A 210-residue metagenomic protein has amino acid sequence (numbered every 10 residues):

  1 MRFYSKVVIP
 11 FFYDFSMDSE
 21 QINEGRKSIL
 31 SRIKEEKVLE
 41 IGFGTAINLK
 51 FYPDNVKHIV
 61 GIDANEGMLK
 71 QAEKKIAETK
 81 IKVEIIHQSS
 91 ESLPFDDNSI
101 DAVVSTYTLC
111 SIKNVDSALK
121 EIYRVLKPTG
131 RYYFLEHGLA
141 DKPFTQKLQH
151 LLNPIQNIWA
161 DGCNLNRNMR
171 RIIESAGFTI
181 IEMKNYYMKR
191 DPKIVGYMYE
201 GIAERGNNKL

Functional and structural regions predicted by a protein language model:
M17-K37, I47: Conserved alpha-helix/loop element of class I SAM-dependent methyltransferases that forms part of the SAM/SAH-binding
L39-I41, T45-S92: Class I SAM-dependent methyltransferase SAM/SAH-binding core
E91-A102: A short acidic, Gly/Pro-enriched loop at the edge of an enzyme's catalytic core that lines a small-molecule cofactor
D101-N114: A short SAM/SAH-binding and catalytic strip from SAM-dependent methyltransferases
D116-P128: A short glycine-rich, Lys/Arg-flanked "PGG" loop and its adjoining helix->strand segment in the class I
T129-H137: Conserved beta-strand signature within the Rossmann-like core of class I S-adenosyl-L-methionine
G162-G177: Short alpha-helix
F178, N185-L210: Core SAM-dependent methyltransferase catalytic element
